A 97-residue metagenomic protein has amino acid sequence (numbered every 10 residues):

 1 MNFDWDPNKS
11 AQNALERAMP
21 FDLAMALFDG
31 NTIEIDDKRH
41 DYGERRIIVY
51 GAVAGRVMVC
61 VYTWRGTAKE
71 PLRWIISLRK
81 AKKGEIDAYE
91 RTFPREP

Functional and structural regions predicted by a protein language model:
M1-P97: Ribonuclease/tRNase effector modules and their secretory precursors
